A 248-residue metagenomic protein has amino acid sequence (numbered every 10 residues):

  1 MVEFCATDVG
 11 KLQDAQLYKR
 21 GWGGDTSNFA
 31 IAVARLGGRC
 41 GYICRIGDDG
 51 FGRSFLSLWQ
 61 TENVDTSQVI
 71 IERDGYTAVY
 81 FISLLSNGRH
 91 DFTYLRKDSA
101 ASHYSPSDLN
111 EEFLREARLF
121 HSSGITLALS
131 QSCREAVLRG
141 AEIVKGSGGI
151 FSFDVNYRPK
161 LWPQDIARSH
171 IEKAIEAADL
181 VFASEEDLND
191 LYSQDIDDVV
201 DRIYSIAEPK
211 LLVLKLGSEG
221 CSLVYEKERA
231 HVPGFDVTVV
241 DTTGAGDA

Functional and structural regions predicted by a protein language model:
M1-D65, V239-V240: Glycine-rich phosphate/adenosyl-contacting loop at the front of the ribokinase-like
V33, S184, G246: Short, conserved phosphate/pyrophosphate- and ester-handling motifs at nucleotide-, phospho-/glycolipid
R39-G124: Conserved N-terminal subdomain of the carbohydrate kinase-like
C40-Y42, F151, L212: Hydrophobic/aromatic residues located in beta-strands of well-ordered beta-sheets within soluble catalytic
A78, H103-E111, Q164-R168, I196-D197 (+1 more regions): Structural motif corresponding to alpha-helix initiation and N-cap regions
E112-F113, K173-A174, S205: Structural alpha-helical scaffold elements that stabilize or flank donor/cofactor-binding regions in carbohydrate
L119, I125-R202, K210, E219-G220: Conserved beta-alpha-beta core of the PfkB/ribokinase-like small-molecule kinase fold
E142, D195-A248: Conserved phosphate-binding/catalytic region of the ribokinase-like
